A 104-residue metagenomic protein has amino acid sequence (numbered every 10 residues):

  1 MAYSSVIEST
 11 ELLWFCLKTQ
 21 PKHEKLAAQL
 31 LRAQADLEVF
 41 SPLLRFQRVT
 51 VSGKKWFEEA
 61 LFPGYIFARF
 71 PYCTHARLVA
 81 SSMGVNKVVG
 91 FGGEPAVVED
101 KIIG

Functional and structural regions predicted by a protein language model:
M1-G104: Acidic-enriched and Gly/Ser
